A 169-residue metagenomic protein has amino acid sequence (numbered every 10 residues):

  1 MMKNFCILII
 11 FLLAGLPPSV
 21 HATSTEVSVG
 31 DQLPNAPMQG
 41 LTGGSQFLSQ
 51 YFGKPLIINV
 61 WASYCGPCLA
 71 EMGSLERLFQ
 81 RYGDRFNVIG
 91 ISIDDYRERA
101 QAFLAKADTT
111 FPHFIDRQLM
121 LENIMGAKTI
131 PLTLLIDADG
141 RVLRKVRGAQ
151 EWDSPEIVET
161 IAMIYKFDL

Functional and structural regions predicted by a protein language model:
M1-F5: Positively charged n-region of N-terminal signal peptides that target proteins for export
F11, L16-N35: N-proximal helix/coil linker or "cap" segments that precede and/or mark the start of modular domains
N35-P55: A short beta-strand-turn-helix
K54-L56, W61-Y64, T129: Short pre-active-site segment immediately N-terminal to redox-active cysteine/selenocysteine motifs in thiol-based
N59, G90, L134-L135: Hydrophobic beta-strand core positions in alpha/beta domains
V60-R77: Conserved redox-active cysteine motifs that mediate thiol-disulfide chemistry, especially di-cysteine Cys-X(1-2)-Cys
A70, Q80-Q118, I130: Conserved segment of the thioredoxin-like fold in thiol-based oxidoreductases
F103-T110, R117-A162: Thiol/disulfide oxidoreductase modules built on the thioredoxin-like
